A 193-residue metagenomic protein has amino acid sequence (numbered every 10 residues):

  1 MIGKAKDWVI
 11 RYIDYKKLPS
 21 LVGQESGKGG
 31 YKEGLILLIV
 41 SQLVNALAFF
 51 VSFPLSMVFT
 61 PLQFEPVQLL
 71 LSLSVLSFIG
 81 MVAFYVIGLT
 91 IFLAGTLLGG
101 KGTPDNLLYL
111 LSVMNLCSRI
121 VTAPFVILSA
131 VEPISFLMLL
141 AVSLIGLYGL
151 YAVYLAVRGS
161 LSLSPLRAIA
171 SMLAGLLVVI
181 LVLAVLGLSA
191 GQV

Functional and structural regions predicted by a protein language model:
M1-M57: N-terminal juxtamembrane cytosolic/stromal segments of multi-pass membrane proteins
L18, F84-L98, L144-S160: Membrane-cytosol interface at the C-terminal ends of transmembrane alpha helices in small multi-pass membrane proteins
Q24-Y31, K101-P104, R158-R167: Membrane-interface helix-boundary motifs at transmembrane edges
G30-L37, Q68, S72, L76 (+3 more regions): Residue-level signature of transmembrane alpha-helical entry/exit and packing/kink sites in multi-pass membrane
G34, L38-Q42, A46, S77-Y85 (+4 more regions): Alpha-helical transmembrane spans of integral membrane proteins, capturing the lipid-embedded, hydrophobic core of TM
V44-S56, V86-L98, I120-S129, V178-L186 (+1 more regions): Alpha-helical membrane-inserting segments
T60-I127: Alpha-helical transmembrane segments with an aromatic anchor "belt"
L128-V193: Terminal transmembrane helical module of multi-pass membrane proteins
